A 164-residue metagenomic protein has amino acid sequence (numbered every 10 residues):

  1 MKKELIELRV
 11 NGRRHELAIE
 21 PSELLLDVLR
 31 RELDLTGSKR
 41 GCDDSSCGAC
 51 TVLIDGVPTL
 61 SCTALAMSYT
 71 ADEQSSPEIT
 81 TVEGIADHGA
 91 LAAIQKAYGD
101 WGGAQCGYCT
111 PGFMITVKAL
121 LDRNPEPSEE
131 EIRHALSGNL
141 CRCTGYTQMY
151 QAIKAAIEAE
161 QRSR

Functional and structural regions predicted by a protein language model:
M1-R164: Signature of N-terminal electron-transfer/Fe-S-associated modules in redox systems
